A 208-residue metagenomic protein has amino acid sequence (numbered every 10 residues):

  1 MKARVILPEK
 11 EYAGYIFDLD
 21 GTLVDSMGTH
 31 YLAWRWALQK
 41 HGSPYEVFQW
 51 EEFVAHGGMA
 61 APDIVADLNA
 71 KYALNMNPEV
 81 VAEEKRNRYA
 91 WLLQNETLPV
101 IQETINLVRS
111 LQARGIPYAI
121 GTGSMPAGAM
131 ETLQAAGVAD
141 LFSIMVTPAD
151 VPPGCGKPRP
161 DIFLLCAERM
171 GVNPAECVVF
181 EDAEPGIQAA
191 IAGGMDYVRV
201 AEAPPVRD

Functional and structural regions predicted by a protein language model:
M1-A13, R109-Q112, M125-D208: Asp-based, Mg2+/Mn2+-dependent phosphohydrolase catalytic module
V5-I105, S110, R114: N-terminal helical cap/lid subdomain that shapes the substrate entry/recognition surface in HAD-like hydrolases
T22, T122-S124: Conserved phosphate-coupling serine/threonine residues in phosphotransfer and NTP-handling enzymes
L23, Y118, V179-F180: Conserved SAM-binding loop
H41, P117, A183: Electropositive, surface-exposed helix/loop patches at the edges of structured domains that serve as adaptable
P44, P117, D196: Residue-level detector of anion-binding/catalytic polar loops
A90-L92, P117-A119, D150-V151: N-terminal start-of-chain detector that recognizes signal peptides and the immediate post-cleavage beginning
E96-P99, G121, G154-P158: Short, well-structured alpha-helical patches and their helix-loop capping segments that border functional surfaces
